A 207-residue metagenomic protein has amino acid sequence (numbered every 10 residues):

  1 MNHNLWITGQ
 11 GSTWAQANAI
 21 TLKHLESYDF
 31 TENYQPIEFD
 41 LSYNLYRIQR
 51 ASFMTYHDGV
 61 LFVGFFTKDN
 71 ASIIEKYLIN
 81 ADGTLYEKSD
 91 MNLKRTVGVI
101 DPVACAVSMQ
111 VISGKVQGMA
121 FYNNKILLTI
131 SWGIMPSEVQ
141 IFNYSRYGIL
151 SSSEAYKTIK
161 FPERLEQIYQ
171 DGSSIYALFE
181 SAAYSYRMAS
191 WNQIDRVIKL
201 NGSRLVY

Functional and structural regions predicted by a protein language model:
M1-H3, S12, L45-F62, I112-Y122 (+3 more regions): Structural signature of eukaryotic scaffold interfaces centered on beta-propeller domains
M1-T55: Hydrophobic alpha-helical segments and helix pairs
T8-G11, G64-T67, T129-W132, L178-S181: Recurrent small/Gly-Pro-centered beta-turn motifs in extracellular repeat architectures
T13-S27, D69-D82, I134-S145, A183-V206: Structural motif
L25-Q49, I79-S113, S153-P162: Surface-exposed loop and turn segments in beta-propeller and other repeat-based domains that flank or scaffold
D58, G64-T67, L78: Short, structured patches in soluble enzyme cores that scaffold and shape functional sites
V99-I149: Loop/turn-rich, solvent-exposed surfaces of beta-rich toroidal or solenoidal domains
G148-G172: Conserved blade-ending motifs and adjacent loop-strand segments that build the rim/top face of beta-propeller domains
